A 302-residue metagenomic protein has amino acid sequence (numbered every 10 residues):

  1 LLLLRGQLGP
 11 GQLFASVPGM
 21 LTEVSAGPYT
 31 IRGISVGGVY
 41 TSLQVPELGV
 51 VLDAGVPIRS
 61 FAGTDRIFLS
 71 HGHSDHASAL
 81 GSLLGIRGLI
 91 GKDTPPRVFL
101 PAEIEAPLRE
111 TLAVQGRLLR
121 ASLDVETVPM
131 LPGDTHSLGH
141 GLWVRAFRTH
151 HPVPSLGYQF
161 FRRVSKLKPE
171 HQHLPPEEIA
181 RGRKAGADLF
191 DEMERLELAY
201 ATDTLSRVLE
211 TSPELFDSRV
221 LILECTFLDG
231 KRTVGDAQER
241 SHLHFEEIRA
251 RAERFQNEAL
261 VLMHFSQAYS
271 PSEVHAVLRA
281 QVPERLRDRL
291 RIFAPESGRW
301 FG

Functional and structural regions predicted by a protein language model:
L2-G6, Q12-R66, D93, G157-F160 (+3 more regions): Conserved beta-strand hairpin/beta-sheet module of binuclear metal-dependent hydrolase folds, prominently
V36, H140-F216, V220-G230: Active-site-proximal loop/helix segment associated with metal-binding centers of metalloenzymes
T41-Q44, R66-D75, L196, Y200 (+1 more regions): Acidic/glycine-enriched edge-of-secondary-structure segments
G55-P101: Active-site metal-binding motif and surrounding structural segment of the metallo-beta-lactamase
G55-V56, G72, E103, T202-T204 (+2 more regions): Active-site metal-binding loops of divalent metal-dependent hydrolases
A79-I86, T111-A113, S270-R279: Metal-dependent catalytic neighborhoods of phosphoester/phosphodiester hydrolases
K92-P96, A102-P129, A268: Active-site neighborhood of divalent metal-dependent phosphoester bond hydrolases
S122-D134, V208-G302: Binuclear metal-ion centers of metallo-dependent hydrolases, dominated by the metallo-beta-lactamase
